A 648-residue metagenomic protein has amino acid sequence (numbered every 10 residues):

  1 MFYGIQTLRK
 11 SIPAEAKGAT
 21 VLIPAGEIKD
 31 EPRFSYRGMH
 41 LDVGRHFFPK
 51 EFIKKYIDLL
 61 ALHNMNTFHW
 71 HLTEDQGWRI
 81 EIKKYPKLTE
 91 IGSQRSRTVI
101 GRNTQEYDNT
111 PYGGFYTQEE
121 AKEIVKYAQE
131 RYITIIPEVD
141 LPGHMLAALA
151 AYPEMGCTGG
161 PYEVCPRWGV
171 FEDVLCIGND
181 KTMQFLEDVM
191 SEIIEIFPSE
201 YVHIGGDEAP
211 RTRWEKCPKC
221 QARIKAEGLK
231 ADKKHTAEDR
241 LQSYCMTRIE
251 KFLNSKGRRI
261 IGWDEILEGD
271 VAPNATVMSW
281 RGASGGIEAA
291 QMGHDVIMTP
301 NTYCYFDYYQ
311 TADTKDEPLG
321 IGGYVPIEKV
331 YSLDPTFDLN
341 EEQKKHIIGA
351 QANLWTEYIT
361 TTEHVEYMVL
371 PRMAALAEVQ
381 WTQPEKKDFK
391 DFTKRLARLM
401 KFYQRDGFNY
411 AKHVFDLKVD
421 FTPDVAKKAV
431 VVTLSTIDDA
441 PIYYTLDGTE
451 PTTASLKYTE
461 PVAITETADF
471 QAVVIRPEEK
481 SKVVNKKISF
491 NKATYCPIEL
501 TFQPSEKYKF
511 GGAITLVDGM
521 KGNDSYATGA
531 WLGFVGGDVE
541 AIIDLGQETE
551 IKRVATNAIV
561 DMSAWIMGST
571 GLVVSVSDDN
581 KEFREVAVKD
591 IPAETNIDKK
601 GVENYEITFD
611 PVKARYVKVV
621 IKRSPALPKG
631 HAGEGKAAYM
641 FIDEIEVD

Functional and structural regions predicted by a protein language model:
M1-Y201, R248, F252, Q351-T356: Feature activates predominantly on carbohydrate-active enzymes
F47-P49, D75-E81, P142-A148, H203 (+10 more regions): Flexible loop/turn segments at secondary-structure boundaries
E130-R131, K256, M292: Helix C-cap/helix->beta junction micro-motif
C165-P166, V170-P273, W280-A283, I287-E288: Active-site neighborhood of glycoside hydrolase catalytic domains
I260-A275, W280-V430: Flexible, acidic glycine-rich loops studded with aromatic residues
Q383, K387-I542, I559, G568: Short, compositionally stereotyped local motifs that mark structural "simplifiers"
D524-A587, G601-D648: Aromatic, loop-rich ligand-recognition surfaces of beta-strand-rich domains
E585-T595: Solvent-exposed serine/threonine-rich low-complexity stretches and specific carbohydrate-binding patches
